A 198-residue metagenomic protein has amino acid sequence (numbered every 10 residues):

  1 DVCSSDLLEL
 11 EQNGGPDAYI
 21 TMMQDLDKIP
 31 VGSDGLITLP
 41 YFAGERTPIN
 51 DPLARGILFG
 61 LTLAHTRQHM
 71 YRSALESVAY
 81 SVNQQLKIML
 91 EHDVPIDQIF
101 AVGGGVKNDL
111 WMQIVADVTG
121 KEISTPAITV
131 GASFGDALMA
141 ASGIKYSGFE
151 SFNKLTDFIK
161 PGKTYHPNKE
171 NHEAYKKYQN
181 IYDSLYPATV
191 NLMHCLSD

Functional and structural regions predicted by a protein language model:
D1-V102, K107-D198: Active-site core segments that coordinate phosphate-bearing ligands/cofactors across diverse enzyme families
